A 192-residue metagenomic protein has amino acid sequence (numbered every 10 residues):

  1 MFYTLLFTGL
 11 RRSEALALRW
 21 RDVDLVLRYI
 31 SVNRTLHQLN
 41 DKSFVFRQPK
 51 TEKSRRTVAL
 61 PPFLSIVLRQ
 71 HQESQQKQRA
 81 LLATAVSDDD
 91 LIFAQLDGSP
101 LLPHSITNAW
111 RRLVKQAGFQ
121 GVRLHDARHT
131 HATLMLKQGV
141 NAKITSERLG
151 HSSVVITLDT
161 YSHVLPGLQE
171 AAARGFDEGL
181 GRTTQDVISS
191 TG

Functional and structural regions predicted by a protein language model:
T4, A15, V32, L60 (+2 more regions): Conserved hydrophobic/aromatic pocket- or pore-lining residues that grip, position, or stack substrates in active sites
L5, L10, L16-L18, L64 (+8 more regions): Generic leucine side-chain signal with a strong bias for well-ordered alpha-helical environments
L5-L36, K143: Short, charged phosphate-coordinating catalytic segments
T8, V58, S74-T84, D88-E147 (+2 more regions): Short, basic (Lys/Arg/His-rich) helix/loop patches that form interaction surfaces in the mid-to-C-terminal regions
R19, S54-R56, D89: Residues that flank catalytic or metal-binding motifs in active/ligand-binding sites
L27-N33, R123, L134, S146-V164 (+1 more regions): Short functional hotspots where side chains directly engage DNA or cofactors
L27-R28, L36-L64, Q70, S74-K77 (+4 more regions): C-terminal secondary-structure termini that scaffold catalytic or DNA-interacting sites
